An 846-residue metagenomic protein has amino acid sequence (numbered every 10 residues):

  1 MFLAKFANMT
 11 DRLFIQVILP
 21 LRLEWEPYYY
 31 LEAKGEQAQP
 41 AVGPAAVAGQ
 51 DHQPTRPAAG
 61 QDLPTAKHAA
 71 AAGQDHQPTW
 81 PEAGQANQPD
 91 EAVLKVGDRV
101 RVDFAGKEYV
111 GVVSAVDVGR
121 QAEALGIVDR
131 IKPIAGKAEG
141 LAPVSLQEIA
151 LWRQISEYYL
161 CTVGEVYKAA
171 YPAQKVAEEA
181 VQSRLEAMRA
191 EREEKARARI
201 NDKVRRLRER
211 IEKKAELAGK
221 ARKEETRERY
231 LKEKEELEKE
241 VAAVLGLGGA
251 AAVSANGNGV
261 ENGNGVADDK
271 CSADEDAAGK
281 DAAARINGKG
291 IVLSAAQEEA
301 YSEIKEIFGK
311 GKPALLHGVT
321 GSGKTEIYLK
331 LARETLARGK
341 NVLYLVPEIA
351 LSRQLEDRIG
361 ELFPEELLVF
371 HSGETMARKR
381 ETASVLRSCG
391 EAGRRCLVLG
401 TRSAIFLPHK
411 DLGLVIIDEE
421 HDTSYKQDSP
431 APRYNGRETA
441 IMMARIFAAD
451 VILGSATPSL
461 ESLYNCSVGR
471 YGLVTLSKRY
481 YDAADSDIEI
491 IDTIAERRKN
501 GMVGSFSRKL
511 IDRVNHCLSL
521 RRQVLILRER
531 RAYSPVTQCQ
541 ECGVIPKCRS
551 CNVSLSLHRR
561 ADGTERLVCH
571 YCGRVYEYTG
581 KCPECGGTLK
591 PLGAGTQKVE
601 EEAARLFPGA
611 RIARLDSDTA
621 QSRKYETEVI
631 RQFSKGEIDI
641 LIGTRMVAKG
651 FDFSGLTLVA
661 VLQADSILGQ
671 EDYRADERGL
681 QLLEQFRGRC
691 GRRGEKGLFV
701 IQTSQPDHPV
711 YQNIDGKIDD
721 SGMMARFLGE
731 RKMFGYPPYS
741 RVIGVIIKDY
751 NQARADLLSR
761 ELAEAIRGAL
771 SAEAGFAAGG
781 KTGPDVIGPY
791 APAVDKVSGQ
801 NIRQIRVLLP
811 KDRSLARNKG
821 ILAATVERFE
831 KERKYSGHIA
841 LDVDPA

Functional and structural regions predicted by a protein language model:
M1-I452, G469-A483, G775-A778, R806-L808 (+1 more regions): Accessory, non-ATPase domains that flank or precede helicase/AAA+ motor cores in DNA-metabolism machines
V144-Q147, L351, G595, R678 (+4 more regions): Short amphipathic alpha-helical segments
R153-S156, I511, E600, A604 (+3 more regions): Generic solvent-exposed, charged/amphipathic alpha-helical segments that serve as macromolecular interface scaffolds
C161-E165, V176, Q523, G609-I612 (+4 more regions): Intrinsically disordered or highly flexible coil/loop and linker segments, enriched in small and charged/polar residues
K289-S294, E298, K310-C396, G400-G744 (+3 more regions): Inter-lobe coupling/hinge segments of SF2-like helicase ATPases
T703-Q705, G722-G744, K748-L770, G780-A846: Long, contiguous binding/interaction regions
